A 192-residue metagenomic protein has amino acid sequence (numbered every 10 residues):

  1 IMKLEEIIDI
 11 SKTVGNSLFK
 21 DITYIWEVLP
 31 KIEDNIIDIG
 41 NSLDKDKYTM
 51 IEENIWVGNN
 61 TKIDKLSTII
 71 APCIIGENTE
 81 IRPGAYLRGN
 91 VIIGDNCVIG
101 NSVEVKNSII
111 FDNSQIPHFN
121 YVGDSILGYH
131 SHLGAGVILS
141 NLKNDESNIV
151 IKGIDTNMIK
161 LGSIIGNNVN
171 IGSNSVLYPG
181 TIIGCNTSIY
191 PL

Functional and structural regions predicted by a protein language model:
I1-N54, T181, C185-N186, L192: Terminal amphipathic alpha-helical/low-complexity segments used for targeting or macromolecular assembly
K45, T49-E146, V150-P191: Structural signal for interior beta-strand "rungs" in well-ordered beta-sheet cores of soluble enzyme domains
